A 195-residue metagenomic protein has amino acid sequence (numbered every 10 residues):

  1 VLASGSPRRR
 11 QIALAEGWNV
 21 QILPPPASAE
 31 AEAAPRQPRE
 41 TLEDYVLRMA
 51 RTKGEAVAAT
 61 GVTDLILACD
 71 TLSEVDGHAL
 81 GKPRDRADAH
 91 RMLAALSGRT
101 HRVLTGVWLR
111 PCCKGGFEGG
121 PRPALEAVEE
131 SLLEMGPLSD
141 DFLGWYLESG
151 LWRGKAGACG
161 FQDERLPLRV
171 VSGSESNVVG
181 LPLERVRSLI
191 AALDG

Functional and structural regions predicted by a protein language model:
V1-W18: N-terminal beta1-alpha1 ligand-phosphate binding loop
S4, I22-P26, L166: A short C-terminal helix-loop "cap" of Rossmann-like NAD(P)-dependent dehydrogenase/epimerase domains
R8, S28-E30, G115: Surface-exposed, flexible loop/turn segments at secondary-structure boundaries
Q11, A31, V75-D76: Short active-site-adjacent helix-start/loop capping segments
G17-Q37, P121-E130: Short glycine-rich, Thr/Ser-proximal phosphate-binding strand/loop in the N-terminal lobe of ATP-dependent enzymes
P38-G195: Anionic-ligand binding patches
